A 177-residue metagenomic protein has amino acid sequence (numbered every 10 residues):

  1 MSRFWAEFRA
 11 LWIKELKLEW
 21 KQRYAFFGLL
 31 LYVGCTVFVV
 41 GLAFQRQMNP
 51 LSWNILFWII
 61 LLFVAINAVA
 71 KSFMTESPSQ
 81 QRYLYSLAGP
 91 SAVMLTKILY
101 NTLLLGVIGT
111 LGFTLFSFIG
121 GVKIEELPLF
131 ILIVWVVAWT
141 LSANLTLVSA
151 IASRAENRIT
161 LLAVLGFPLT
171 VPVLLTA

Functional and structural regions predicted by a protein language model:
M1-G28: Aromatic- and glycine-rich beta-strand/loop motifs that create alpha-glucan
E19, I66-Y85: Transmembrane helix boundary and interhelical loop/hinge segments in multi-pass membrane proteins
R23-F44, F57-F63, L165-T176: Hydrophobic alpha-helical transmembrane segments of multi-pass membrane transport/permease proteins
C35, V39, A43, A70 (+8 more regions): Alpha-helical membrane-inserting segments
A43-N49, T114-V134: Membrane-interfacial helix-loop-helix connectors in multipass membrane proteins
P90-S117: Selective transmembrane-helix segments that form parts of the transport pathway or gating/packing helices in multipass
W135-F167: A structural motif at transmembrane helix-loop-helix junctions in multipass membrane proteins
